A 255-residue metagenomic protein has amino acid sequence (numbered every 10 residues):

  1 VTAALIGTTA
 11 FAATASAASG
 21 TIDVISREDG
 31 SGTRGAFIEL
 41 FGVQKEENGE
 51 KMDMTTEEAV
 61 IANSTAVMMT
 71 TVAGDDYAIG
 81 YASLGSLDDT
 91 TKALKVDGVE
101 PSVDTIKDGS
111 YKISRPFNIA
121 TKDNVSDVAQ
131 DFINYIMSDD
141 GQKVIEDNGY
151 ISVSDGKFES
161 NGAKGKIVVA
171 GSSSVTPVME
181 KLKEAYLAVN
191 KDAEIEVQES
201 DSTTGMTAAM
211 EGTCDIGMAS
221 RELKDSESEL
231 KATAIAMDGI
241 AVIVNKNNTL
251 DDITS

Functional and structural regions predicted by a protein language model:
V1-S16: Sec-dependent N-terminal signal peptides of Gram-positive bacterial secreted proteins and lipoproteins
A12, S16-S255: Exported/periplasmic ABC-transporter solute-binding proteins
